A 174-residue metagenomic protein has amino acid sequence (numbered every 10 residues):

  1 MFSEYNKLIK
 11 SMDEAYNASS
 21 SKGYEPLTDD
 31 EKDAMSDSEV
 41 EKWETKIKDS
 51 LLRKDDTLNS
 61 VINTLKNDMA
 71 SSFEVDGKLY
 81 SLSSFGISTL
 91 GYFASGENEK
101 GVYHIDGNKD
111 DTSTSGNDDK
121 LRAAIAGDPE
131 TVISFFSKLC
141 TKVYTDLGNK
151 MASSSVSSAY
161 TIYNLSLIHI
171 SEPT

Functional and structural regions predicted by a protein language model:
M1-L167, S171: Polar, low-complexity export/assembly segments characteristic of proteins that are secreted or assemble on the cell
